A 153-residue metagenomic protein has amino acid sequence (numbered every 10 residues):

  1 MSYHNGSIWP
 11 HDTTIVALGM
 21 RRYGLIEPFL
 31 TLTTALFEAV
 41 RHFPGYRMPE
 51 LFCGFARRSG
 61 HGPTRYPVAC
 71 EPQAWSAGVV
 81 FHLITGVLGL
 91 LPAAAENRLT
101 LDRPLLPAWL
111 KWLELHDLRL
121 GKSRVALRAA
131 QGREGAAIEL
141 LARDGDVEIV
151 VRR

Functional and structural regions predicted by a protein language model:
S2-L110, E114, L118-A126, A130-G132: C-terminal capping/lid segments that line or modulate ligand- or cofactor-binding pockets
P72-G78, L140-I149: Short, highly charged low-complexity linear segments
L99-P104, L115, A142-R153: Surface-exposed beta-strand/loop patches in extracellular or lumenal glycoproteins
V125, G135-R143: Short, well-ordered beta-strand segments enriched in hydrophobic/aromatic residues
